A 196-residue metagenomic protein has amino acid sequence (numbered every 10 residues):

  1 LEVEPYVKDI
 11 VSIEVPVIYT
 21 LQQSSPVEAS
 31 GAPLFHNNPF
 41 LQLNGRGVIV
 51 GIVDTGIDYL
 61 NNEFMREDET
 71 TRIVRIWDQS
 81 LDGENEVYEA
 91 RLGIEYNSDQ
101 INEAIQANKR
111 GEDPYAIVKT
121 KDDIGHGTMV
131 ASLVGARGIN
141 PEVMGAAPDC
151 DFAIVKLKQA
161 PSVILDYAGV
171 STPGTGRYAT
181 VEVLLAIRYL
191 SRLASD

Functional and structural regions predicted by a protein language model:
L1-T20: Inhibitory N-terminal propeptides of secreted protease zymogens
E2-V3, L21-S24, P161-V163: Short active-site-adjacent helix-start/loop capping segments
P5-D9, A29-A32, R110: Short low-complexity stretches enriched in small and charged residues
I18-R46: Aromatic/His-enriched, Gly/Pro-containing loop or helix-boundary segments that lie immediately adjacent to catalytic
N38-E182, D196: Subtilisin-like serine protease catalytic core
I187-D196: Short acidic, glycine-rich surface-loop motifs adjacent to enzyme active sites
